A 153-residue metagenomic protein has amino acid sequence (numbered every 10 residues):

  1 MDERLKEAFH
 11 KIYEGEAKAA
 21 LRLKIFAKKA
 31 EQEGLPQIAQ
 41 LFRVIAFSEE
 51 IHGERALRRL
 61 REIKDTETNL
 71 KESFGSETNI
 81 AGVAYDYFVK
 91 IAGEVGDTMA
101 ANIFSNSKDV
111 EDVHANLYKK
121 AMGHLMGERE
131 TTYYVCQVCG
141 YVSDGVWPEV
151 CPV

Functional and structural regions predicted by a protein language model:
M1-V153: Non-heme di-metal
